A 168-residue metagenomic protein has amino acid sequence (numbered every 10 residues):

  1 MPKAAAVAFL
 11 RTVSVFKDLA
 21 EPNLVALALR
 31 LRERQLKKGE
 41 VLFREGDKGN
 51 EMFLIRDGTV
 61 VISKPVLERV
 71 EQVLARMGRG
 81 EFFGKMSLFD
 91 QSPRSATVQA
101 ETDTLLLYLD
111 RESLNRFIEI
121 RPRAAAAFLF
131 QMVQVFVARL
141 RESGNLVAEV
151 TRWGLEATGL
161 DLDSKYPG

Functional and structural regions predicted by a protein language model:
M1-G168: Cytosolic regulatory regions built on CNB/CRP/Popeye-like sensor folds
